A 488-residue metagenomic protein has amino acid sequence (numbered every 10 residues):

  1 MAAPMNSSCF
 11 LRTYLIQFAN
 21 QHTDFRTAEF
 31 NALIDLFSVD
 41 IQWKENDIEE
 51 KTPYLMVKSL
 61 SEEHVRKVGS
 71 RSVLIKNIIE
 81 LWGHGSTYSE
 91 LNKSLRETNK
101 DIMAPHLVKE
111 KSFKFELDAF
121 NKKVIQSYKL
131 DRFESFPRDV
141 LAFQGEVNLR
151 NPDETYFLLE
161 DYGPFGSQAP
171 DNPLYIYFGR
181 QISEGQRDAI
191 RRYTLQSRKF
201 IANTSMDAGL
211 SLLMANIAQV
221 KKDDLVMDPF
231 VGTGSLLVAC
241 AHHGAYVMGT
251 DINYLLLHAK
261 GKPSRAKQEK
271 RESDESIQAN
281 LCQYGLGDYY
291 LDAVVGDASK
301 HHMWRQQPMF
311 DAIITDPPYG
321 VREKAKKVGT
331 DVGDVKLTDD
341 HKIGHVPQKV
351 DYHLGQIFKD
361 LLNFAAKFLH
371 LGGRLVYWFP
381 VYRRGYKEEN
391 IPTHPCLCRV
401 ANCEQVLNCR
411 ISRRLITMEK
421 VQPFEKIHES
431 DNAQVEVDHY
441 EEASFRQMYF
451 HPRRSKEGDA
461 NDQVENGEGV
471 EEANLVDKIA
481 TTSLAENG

Functional and structural regions predicted by a protein language model:
A2-K67, N77, F120-V124, N151-F157 (+1 more regions): Class I S-adenosyl-L-methionine-dependent methyltransferase catalytic core
F25, K100-F165: A short N-terminal interaction module
A32, K93, E97, S135-D139 (+2 more regions): Charged/polar, solvent-exposed surface patches and flexible loops
I48-L107: Conserved AdoMet
